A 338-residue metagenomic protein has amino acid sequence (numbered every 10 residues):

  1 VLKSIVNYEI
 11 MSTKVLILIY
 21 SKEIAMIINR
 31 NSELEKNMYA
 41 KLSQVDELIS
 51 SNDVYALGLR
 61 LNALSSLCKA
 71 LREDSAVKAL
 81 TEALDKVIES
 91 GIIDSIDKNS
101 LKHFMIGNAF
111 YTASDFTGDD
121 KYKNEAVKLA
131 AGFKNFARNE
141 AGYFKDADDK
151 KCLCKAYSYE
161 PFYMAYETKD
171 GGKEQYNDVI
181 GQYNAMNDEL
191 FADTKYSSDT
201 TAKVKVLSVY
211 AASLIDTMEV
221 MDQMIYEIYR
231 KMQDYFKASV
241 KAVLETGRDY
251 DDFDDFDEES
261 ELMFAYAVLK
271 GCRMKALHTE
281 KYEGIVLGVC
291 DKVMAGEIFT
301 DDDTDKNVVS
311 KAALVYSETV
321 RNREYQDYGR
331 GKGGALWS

Functional and structural regions predicted by a protein language model:
V1-A25: Short, Lys/Arg-enriched N-terminal segments with co-localized hydrophobic residues within the first ~10-30 amino acids
L2, E9, S65, Y111 (+5 more regions): Residue-level marker of positions within ordered structural domains that often coincide with functionally constrained
V15, Y20-K22, N52, D188 (+3 more regions): Short, flexible coil/linker elements and helix-boundary hinge sites characteristic of intrinsically disordered
M26-N31, S65-A76, K121-F133, E174-N187 (+1 more regions): An acidic intrinsically disordered interaction segment
I27-G58, S65-V77, E82-S90, D94-L101 (+4 more regions): CBM-like carbohydrate-recognition segments
E89-A202: Extended ligand-binding groove/face enriched in aromatic
L153-Y157, P161-A265, L277, K281-G296: Extended ligand-binding clefts on enzyme/binding-domain cores
